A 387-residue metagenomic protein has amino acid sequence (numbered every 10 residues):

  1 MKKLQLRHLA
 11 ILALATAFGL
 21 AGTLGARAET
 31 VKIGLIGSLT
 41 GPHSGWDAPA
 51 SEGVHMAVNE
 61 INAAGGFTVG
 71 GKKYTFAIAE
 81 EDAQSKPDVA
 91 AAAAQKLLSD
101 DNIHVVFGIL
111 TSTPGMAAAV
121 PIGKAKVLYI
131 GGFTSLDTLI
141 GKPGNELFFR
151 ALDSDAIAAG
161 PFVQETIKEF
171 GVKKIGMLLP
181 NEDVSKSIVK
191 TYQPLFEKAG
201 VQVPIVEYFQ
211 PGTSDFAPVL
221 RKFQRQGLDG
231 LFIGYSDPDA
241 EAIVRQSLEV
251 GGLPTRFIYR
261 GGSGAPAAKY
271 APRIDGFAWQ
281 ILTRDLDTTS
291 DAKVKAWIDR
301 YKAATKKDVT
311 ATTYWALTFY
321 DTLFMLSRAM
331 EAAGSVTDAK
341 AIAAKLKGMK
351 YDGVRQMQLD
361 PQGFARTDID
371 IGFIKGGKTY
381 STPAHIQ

Functional and structural regions predicted by a protein language model:
G34-H55, E81-P87, L110-T113, L178-K186 (+3 more regions): Extracytoplasmic "Venus flytrap"
L35, L97-L110, I130-G132, K174-L179 (+4 more regions): Periplasmic-binding protein-like
G45-P49, F67-K142, A151, F209-F216 (+1 more regions): Beta-alpha junction/loop-to-helix N-cap segments that form part of ligand/metal-binding clefts
E52-I78, K198-V201: Signal peptide-proximal N-terminal region of secreted/periplasmic/extracellular or secretory-lumen proteins
A90, A151-K174, S214-A217, A240-E241 (+3 more regions): Hydrophobic alpha-helical segments within soluble ligand-binding/sensing domains
I103-V206, T255-W279: Extracytoplasmic ligand/sensor domains, especially the bilobed periplasmic-binding protein
S247-Y320, A332, F373, T379-I386: Extracellular/periplasmic periplasmic-binding protein-like sensory domains
A303-L317, S327-T379, Q387: Segments of small-molecule ligand-sensing domains
